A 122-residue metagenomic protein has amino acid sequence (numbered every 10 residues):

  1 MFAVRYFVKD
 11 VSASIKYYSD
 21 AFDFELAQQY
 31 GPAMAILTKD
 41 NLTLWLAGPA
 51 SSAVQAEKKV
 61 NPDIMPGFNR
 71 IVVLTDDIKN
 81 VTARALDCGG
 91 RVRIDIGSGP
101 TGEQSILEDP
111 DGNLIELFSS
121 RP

Functional and structural regions predicted by a protein language model:
M1-F2, E25-V73, V81-E108, S119-P122: Vicinal oxygen chelate
A13, S19-Q28: N-terminal first-folded block
S14-S19, A85, G112: Conserved active-site tyrosine of GNAT-family acetyltransferases
